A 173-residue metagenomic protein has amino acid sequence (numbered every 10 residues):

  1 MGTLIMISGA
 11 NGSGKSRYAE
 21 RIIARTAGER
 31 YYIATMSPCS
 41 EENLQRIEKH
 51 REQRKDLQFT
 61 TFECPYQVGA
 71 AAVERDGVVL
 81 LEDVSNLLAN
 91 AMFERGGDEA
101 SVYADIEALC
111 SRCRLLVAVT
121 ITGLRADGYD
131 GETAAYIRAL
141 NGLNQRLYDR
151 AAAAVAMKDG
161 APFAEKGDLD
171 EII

Functional and structural regions predicted by a protein language model:
G2-V73: Conserved P-loop
T3-I7, R30, G77-N86, L115-A118: Generic beta-sheet signal
S13, L80, A126-G128: Short, exposed beta-strand "edge-strand" segments with a Pro/Gly-rich flavor and a Y/T-containing core
A19, H50, L80, I121 (+1 more regions): Residue-level signal for inorganic ion chemistry
R25-E29, V73-G77, R112-L115, A152: Short glycine/proline-enriched coil/turn segments at helix->beta-strand junctions
M36, P65, V84-S85, T122-G123 (+1 more regions): Short, flexible active-site-adjacent loop segments at beta-strand->alpha-helix junctions, enriched in small/polar
E52, L57-A100: Helix-adjacent hinge/juxtasegments
L88-I173: Replace "adjacent to P-loop NTPase cores in ATP/GTP-dependent enzymes" with "adjacent to NTP-binding cores
